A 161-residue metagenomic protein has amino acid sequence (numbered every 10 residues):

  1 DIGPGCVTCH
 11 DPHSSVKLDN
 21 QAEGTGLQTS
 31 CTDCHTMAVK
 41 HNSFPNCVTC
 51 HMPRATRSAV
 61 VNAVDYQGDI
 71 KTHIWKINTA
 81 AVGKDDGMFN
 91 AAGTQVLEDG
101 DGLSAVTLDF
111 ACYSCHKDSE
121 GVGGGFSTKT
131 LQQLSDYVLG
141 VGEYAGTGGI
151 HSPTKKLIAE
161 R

Functional and structural regions predicted by a protein language model:
D1-L157: Inter-heme linker and motif-flanking segments adjacent to c-type heme-binding CXXCH motifs in c-type cytochromes
A159-R161: Short, solvent-exposed mixed-charge patches
